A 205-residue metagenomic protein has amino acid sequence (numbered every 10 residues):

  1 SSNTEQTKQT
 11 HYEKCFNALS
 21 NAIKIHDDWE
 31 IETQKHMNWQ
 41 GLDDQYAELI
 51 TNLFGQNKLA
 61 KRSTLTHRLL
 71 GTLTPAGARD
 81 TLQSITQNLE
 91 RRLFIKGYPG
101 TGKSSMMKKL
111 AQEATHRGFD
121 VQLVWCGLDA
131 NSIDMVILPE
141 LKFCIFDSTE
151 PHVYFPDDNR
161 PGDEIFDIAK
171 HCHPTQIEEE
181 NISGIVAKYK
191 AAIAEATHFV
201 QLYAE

Functional and structural regions predicted by a protein language model:
S1-S2, Q6, E113-A194: Conserved nucleotide-sensing/catalytic segment adjacent to the nucleotide-binding pocket in NTP-handling enzymes
N3-K58, R62, N181-G184, K188-E205: An accessory alpha-helical subdomain
H11, H26, H36, H67 (+4 more regions): Histidine (H) residue identity feature
D44-T86: N-terminal pre-Walker A segment at the start of P-loop NTPase domains
T64-L69, M107-K108, T115-F119, E140: N-terminal start-of-chain detector that recognizes signal peptides and the immediate post-cleavage beginning
R79, E90-A114: Glycine-rich phosphate-binding P-loop
R79-Q83, L89, L138-F143: Accessory recognition modules or surfaces
Q87, G102, L128-D129: Short, glycine/acidic-rich beta->alpha junctions
